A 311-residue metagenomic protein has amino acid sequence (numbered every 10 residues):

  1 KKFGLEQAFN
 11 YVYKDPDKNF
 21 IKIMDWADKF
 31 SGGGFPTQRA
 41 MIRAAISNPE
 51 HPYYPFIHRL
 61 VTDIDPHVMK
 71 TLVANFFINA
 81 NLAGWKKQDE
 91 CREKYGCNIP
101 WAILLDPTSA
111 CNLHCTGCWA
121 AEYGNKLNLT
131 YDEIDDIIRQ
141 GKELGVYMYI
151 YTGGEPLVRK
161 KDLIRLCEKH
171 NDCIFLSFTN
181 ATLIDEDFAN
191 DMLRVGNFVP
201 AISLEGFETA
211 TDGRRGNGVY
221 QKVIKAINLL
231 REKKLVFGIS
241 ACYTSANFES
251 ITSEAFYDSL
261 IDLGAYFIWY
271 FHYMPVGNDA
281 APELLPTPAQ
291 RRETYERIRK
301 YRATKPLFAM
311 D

Functional and structural regions predicted by a protein language model:
K1-A40, A44, D212-D311: Radical SAM enzyme [4Fe-4S]-AdoMet core and its adjacent flexible, acidic and glycine-rich loops/tails across
P16, P49, P100, P107 (+5 more regions): Proline-rich intrinsically disordered, low-complexity coils
F20-D187: Conserved alpha-helical substructure of the radical SAM core
A110, E205, Y273-P275: Short connector loops/turns at beta-strand edges and beta->alpha or beta->beta junctions
H114, N125, C173-I174, V199 (+2 more regions): Secondary-structure boundary/capping positions in well-ordered alpha/beta enzyme cores
C115, K126, I164, M192 (+4 more regions): Residues in flexible loops and secondary-structure boundaries
A121-N125, F207-T209, P275-N278: A short, flexible beta-alpha/helix-coil linker loop
Y131-Y151, L157-F271: Radical SAM/AdoMet-radical enzyme domain recognition
